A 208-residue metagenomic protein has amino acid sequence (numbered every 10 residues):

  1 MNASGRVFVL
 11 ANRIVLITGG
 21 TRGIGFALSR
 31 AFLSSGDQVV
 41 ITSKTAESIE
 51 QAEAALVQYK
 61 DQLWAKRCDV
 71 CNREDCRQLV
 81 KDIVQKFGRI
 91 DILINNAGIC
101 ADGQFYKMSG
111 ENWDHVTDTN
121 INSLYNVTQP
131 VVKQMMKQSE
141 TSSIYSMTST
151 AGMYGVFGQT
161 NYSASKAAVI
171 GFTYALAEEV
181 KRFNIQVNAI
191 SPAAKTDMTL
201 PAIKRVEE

Functional and structural regions predicted by a protein language model:
I14, T21-G23: Conserved glycine-rich cofactor-binding loop
S35-Q51: Conserved glycine-rich Rossmann-like NAD(P)H-binding loop of the short-chain dehydrogenase/reductase
E47-S48, R67-Q78, G110: The beta1-alpha1 cofactor-binding region of Rossmann-like NAD(H)/NADP(H)-dependent oxidoreductases
Q104-F105, S109-T117: Substrate-binding pocket helix/loop in short-chain dehydrogenase/reductase
T128, S165: Active-site helix of classical SDR
K133, K137, E178-R182, T196: Alpha-helical segment proximal to the catalytic Tyr-Lys
S149: Residue(s) in the substrate-gating loop at a strand-loop-helix junction that position the organic substrate next
